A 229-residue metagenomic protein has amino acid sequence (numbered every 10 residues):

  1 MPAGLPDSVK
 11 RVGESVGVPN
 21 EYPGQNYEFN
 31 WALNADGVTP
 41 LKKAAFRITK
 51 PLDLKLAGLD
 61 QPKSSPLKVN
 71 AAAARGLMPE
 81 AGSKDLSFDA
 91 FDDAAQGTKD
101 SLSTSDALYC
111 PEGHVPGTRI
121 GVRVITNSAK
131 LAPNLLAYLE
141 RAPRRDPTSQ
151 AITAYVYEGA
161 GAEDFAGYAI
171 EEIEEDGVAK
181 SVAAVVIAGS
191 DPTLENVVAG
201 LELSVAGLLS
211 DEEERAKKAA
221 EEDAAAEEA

Functional and structural regions predicted by a protein language model:
P2-E227: A noncatalytic interaction/capping subdomain that flanks phosphate/NTP-handling catalytic cores
